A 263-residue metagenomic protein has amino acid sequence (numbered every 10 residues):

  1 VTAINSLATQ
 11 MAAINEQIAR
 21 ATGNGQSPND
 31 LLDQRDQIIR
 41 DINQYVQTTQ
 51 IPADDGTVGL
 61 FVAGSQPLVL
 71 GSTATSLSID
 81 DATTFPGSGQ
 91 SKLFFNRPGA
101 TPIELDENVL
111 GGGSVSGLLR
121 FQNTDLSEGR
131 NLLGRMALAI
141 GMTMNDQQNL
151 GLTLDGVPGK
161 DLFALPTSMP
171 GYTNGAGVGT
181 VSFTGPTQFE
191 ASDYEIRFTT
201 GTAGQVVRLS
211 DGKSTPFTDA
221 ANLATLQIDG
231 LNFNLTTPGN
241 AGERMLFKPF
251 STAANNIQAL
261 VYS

Functional and structural regions predicted by a protein language model:
V1-S263: S/T-rich, low-complexity, solvent-exposed segments of bacterial secretion/appendage proteins
